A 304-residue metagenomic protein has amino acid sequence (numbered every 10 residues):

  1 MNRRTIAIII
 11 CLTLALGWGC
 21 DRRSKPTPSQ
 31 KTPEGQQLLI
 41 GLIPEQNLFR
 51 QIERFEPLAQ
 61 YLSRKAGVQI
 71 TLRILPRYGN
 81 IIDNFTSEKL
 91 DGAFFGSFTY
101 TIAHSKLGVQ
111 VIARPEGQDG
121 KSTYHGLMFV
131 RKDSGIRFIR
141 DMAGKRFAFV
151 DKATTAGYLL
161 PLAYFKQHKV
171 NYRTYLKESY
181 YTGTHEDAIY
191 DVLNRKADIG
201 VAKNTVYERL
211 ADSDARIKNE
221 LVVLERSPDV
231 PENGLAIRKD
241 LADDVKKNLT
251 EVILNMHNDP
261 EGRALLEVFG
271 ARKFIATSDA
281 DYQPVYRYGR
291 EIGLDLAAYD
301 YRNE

Functional and structural regions predicted by a protein language model:
L16-G19: C-terminal motif of bacterial Sec signal peptides marking the signal peptidase cleavage site
D21-R22, T32-G41, Q46-N47, Q51-P57 (+4 more regions): An extracytoplasmic/periplasmic, membrane-proximal ligand-sensing/linker region
G35, I40-S63, L75, F98 (+1 more regions): Bilobed "Venus flytrap"/periplasmic-binding protein-like clamshell domains and structurally analogous long
R64-R73, H168-T182, K218-E220, L296-E304: A local structural motif
G79-A93, K106, R140-A143, T184-T205: Short helices/loops that flank or line small-molecule/ion binding pockets
D83-D141: Acidic, polar ligand-binding/catalytic clefts
S97-K106, Y164-Q167, D191-N194, D198-N219: A ligand-binding cleft/hinge motif common to bilobed small-molecule-binding domains
Q110-G120, Y175-E178, A211-D229: Short beta-strand->loop
